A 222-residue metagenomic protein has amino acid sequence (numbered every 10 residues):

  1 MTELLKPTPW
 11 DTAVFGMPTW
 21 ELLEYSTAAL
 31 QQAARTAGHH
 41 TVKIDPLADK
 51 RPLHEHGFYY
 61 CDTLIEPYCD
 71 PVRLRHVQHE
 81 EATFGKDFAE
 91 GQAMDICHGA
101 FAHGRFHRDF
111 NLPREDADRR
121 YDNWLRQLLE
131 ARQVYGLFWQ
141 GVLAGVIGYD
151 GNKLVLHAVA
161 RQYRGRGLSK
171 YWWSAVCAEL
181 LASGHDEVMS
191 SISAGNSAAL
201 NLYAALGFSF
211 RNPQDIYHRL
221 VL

Functional and structural regions predicted by a protein language model:
P9, Y60-C69, S191, A204 (+1 more regions): Conserved catalytic-core motifs of GNAT/GCN5-like acyltransferases
M17-W20, Q78-E115, G151: Short amphipathic alpha-helix that is part of the acyltransferase structural core
P18-S26, H157-R166, I192-S193: A short, internal acetyl-CoA/4′-phosphopantetheine-binding micro-motif in the GNAT/acyltransferase core
L23-F88, D215-R219: Acyl-donor-binding surface of acyltransferase catalytic domains
S26-A33, V159, G165-A182, N201 (+1 more regions): Conserved acetyl-CoA-binding loop-helix of GNAT-fold acetyltransferases
R35-P46, L180-I192: Conserved GNAT acetyl-CoA-binding A-motif
L47-Y60, K170, A194-N212: Conserved active-site alpha-helix within GNAT-family acetyltransferase domains
A131-D150: Conserved beta-hairpin
